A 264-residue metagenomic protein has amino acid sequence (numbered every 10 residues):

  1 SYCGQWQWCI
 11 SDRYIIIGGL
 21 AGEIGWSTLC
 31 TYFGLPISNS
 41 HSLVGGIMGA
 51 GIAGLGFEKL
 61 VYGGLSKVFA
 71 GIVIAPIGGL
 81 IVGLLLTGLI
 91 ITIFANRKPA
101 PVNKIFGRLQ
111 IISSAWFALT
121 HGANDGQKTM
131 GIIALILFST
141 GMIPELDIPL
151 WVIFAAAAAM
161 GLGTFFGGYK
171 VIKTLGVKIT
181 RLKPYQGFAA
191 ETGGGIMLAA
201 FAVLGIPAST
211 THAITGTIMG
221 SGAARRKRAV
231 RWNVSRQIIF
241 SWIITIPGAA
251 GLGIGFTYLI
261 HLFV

Functional and structural regions predicted by a protein language model:
S1-I10: Single conserved hydrophobic/aromatic residue that forms the stacking wall/gate of nucleotide- or nucleobase-binding
S11-V264: Alpha-helical transmembrane segments and immediately membrane-proximal extracytoplasmic
